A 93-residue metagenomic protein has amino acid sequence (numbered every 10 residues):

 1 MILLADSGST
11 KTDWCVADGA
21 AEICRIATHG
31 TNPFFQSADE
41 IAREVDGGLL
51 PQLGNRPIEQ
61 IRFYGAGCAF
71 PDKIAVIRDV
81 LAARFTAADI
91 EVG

Functional and structural regions predicted by a protein language model:
M1-I2, P51: Intrinsic-disorder/low-complexity peptide segments enriched for small residues
I2-R43, P57: Short glycine-rich, Thr/Ser-proximal phosphate-binding strand/loop in the N-terminal lobe of ATP-dependent enzymes
T28-G30, D46, F70, T86: Alpha-helix initiation/capping motif
I41-P51: Glycine-rich, highly charged phosphate/nucleotide-binding loops
Q52-E91: Short beta-strand-loop/turn "lid" adjacent to the catalytic site in phosphate-handling enzymes
